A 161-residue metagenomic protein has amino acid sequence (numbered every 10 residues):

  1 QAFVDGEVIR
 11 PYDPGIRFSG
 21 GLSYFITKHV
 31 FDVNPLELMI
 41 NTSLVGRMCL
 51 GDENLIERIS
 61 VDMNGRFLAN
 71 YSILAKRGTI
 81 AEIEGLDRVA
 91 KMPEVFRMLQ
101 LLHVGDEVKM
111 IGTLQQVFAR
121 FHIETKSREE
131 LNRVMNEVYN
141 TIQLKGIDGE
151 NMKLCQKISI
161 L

Functional and structural regions predicted by a protein language model:
Q1-D5, G51-I56, L154-I158: A short glycine-rich, hydrophobically flanked beta-strand micro-motif that places a catalytic Asp/Glu for divalent metal
D5, D62-R66, G112-Q116: A structural signal for short secondary-structure junctions
E7-R10: Conserved protein kinase catalytic/activation segment
G15-E82: Active-site "cap" helix and flanking loop/linker of ATP-utilizing ligase/carboxylase catalytic domains
S23, I80-L86, M110-G112, N132-V134: Short conserved micro-motifs at the rims of enzyme active sites and ligand-binding pockets
E57-V61, L86-V89, E107-G112: Short proline/glycine-enriched turn/loop segments at secondary-structure junctions
S72-V104: Glycine-rich active-site loop/lid that clamps phosphate-bearing ligands
L102-L161: Generic C-terminus detector
